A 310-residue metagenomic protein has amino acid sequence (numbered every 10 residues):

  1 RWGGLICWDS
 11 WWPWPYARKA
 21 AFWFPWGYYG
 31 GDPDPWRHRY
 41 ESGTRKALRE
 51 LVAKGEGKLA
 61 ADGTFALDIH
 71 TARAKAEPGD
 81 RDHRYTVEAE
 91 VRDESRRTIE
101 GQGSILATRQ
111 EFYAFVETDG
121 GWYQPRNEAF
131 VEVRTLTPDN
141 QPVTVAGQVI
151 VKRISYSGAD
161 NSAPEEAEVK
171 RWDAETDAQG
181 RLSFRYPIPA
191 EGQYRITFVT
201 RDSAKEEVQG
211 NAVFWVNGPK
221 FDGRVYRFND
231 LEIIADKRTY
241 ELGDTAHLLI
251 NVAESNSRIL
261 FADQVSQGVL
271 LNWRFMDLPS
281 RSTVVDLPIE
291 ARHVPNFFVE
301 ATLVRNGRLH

Functional and structural regions predicted by a protein language model:
R1-H310: C-terminal segments of large proteins
